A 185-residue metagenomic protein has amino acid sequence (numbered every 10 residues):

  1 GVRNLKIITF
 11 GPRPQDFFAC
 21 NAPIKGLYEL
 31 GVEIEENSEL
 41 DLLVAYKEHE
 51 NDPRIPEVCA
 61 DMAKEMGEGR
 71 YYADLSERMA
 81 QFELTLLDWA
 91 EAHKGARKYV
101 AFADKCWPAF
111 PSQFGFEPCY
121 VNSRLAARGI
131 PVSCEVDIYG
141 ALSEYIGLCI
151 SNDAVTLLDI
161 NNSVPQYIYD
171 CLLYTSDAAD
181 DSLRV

Functional and structural regions predicted by a protein language model:
G1-G115: A charged, amphipathic alpha-helical module
F10, D104-K105, C134-V136, L158-I160: Short His-Asn-centered micro-motif
E50-N51, L125-A126, Y169-C171: Short amphipathic alpha-helical patches
Q113-P118, L172-L173: Short glycine/threonine-rich loop-to-helix capping motif typified by GTGT followed within a few residues by an Asp-Pro
V121-I146: Catalytic or ion-translocation cores adjacent to nucleophile or general acid/base/metal-coordination motifs in diverse
I138, L142-Y145, I150-Y169: Catalytic phosphate/nucleotide-handling subdomain of diverse soluble enzymes
Y174-D181: Conserved small/polar residues in nucleotide/adenosyl-binding loops
